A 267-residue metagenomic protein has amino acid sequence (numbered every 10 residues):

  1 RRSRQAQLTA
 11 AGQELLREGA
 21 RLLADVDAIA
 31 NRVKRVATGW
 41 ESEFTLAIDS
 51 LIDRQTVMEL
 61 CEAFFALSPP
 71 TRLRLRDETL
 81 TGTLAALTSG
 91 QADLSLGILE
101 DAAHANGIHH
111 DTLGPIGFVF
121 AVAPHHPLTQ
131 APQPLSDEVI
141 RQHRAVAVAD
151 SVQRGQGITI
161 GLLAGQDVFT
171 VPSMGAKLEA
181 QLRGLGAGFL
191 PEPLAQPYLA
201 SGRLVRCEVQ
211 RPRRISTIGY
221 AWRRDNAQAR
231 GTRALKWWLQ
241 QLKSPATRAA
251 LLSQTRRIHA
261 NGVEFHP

Functional and structural regions predicted by a protein language model:
R1-A10, C207-E208: Beta-hairpin "wing" of winged helix-turn-helix
Q7-E41, Q240-Q241: Alpha-helical "hinge/linker" immediately C-terminal to small N-terminal DNA-binding modules
T9-G12, A86-T88, I140, E179-G184 (+1 more regions): Hydrophobic residues within well-ordered alpha-helices
A11, L15-E18, T56, A131-P132 (+2 more regions): Short amphipathic alpha-helical coupling segments at ligand-binding clamshell hinges and other catalytic/signaling
K34-D53, A66-L75, I116: Interdomain hinge and pocket-entrance segments immediately C-terminal to HTH DNA-binding domains
L60-A63, T81-F118: Short beta-strand-centered segments that line the small-molecule binding cleft or hinge of alpha/beta clamshell
T81, N106-L185, L190-I215, K236-P267: C-terminal regulatory
A121-H126, T217-R233: A bilobed periplasmic-binding-protein/Venus flytrap-type ligand-binding module shared by bacterial periplasmic
